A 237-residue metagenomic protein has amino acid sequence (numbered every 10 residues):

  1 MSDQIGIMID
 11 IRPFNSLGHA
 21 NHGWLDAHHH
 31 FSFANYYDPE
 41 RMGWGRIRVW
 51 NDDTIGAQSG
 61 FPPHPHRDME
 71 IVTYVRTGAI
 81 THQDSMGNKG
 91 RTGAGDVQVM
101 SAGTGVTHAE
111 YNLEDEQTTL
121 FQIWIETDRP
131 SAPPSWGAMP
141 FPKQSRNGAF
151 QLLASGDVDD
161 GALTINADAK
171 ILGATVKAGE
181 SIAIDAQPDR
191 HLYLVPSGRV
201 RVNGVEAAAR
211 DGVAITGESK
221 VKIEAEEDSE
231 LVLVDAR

Functional and structural regions predicted by a protein language model:
M1-R237: Jelly-roll (double-stranded beta-helix
